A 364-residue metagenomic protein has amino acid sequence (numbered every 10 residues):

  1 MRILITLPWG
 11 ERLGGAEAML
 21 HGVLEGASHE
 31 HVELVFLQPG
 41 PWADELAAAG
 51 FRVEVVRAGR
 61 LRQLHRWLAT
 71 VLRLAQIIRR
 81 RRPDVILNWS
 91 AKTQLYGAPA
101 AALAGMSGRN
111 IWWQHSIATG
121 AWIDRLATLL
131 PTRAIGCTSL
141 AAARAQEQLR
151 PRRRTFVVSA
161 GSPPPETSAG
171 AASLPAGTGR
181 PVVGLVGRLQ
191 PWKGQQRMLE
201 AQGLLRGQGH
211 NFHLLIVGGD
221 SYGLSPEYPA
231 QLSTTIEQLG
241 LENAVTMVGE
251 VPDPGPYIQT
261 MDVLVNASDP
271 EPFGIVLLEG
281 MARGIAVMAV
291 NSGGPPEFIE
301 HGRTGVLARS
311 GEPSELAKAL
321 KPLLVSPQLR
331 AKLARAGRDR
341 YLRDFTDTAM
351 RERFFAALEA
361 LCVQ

Functional and structural regions predicted by a protein language model:
L4, A176-K193, L199-Q202, L215: Conserved donor-binding/catalytic core segment of Leloir-type glycosyltransferases
H29-H31, Q195, L199-T246, V325-Q328: A conserved nucleotide-sugar
V35, A286-A289, I299: Short hydrophobic beta-strand element within catalytic cores of glycosyltransferases and related nucleotide-activated
N88-Q94, Q114: Short His-centered aromatic/hydrophobic patch
G108-L140, L149-P151: A conserved, positively charged/aromatic
E250, D269: Aromatic "clamp/platform" in nucleotide-sugar-dependent glycosyltransferases that forms part of the donor/acceptor
N291, H301-G302, V306-P313, P322-P327: Conserved acidic donor-binding segment of nucleotide-sugar-dependent glycosyltransferases
E315, P322, L329-D344, M350-R353: A short, well-ordered alpha-helix in the C-terminal region of glycosyltransferases
